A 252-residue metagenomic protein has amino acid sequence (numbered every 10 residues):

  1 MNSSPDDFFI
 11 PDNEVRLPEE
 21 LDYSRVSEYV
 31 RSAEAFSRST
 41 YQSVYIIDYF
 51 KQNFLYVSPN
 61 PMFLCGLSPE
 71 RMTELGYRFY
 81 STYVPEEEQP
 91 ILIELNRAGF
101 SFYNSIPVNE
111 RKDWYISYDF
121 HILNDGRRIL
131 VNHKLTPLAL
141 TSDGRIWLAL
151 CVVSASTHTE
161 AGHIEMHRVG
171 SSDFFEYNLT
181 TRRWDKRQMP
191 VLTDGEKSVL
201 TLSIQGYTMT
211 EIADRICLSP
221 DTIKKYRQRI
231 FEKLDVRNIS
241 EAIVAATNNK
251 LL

Functional and structural regions predicted by a protein language model:
N2, E19, Y23, A155-E160: PAS-associated C-terminal cap
L21-Y77, S171-L179: PAS-family sensory domain signal
I47-E70, L75-G162: Sensory/regulatory domains in signal-transduction proteins
S156-E176: Histidine/lysine/aspartate-rich catalytic loop segments that bind and position anionic ligands
S172-G195: Regulatory hinge/linker segments at domain boundaries that couple sensory/effector modules to output domains
E196-S203, A242: Short alpha-helical "packing" element that flanks the helix-turn-helix/winged-helix DNA-binding module
S203-Y207, A246: Short helix-to-turn junction characteristic of helix-turn-helix DNA-binding domains, especially the helix
G206-E241: Recognition helix of helix-turn-helix DNA-binding domains
